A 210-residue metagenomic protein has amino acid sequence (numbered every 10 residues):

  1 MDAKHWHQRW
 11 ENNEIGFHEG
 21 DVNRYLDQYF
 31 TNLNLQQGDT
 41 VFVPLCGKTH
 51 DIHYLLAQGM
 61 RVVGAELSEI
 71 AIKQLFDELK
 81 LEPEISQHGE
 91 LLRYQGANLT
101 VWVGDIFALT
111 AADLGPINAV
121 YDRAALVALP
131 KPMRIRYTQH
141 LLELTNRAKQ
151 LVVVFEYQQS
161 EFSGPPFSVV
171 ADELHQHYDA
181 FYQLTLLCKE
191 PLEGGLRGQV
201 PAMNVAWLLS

Functional and structural regions predicted by a protein language model:
M1-Q37, K48-D51, G64-L99, V103-D113 (+2 more regions): Class I (Rossmann-like) S-adenosyl-L-methionine-dependent methyltransferase catalytic domain, capturing the SAM-binding
F42-G47, A125: Class I SAM-dependent methyltransferase "Motif I" SAM/SAH-binding loop
C46-K48, K131-P132: Short beta->alpha connector loops
L56-A57: Gly/Ala-rich phosphate-binding loop of Rossmann-like dinucleotide-binding domains, activating on the conserved
I117-N118: Conserved acidic residues
Y121: A conserved beta-strand element that flanks and buttresses the S-adenosyl-L-methionine
A128-H140: A short, conserved alpha-helix within the catalytic core of class I
